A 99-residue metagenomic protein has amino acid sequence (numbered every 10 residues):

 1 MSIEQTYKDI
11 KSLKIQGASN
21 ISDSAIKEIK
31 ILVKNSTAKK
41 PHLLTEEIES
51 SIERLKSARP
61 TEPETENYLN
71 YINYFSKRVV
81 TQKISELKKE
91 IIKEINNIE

Functional and structural regions predicted by a protein language model:
M1-K88: Long amphipathic alpha-helical segments
I91-E99: Active-site pocket-lining segments that scaffold enzyme catalytic pockets across diverse folds
